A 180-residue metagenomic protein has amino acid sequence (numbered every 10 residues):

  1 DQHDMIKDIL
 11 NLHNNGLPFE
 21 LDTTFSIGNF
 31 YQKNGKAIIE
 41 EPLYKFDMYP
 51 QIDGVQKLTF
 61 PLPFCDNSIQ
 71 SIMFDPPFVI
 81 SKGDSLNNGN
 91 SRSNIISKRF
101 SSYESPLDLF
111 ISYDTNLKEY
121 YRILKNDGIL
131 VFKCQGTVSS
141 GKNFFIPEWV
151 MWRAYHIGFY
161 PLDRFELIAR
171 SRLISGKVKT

Functional and structural regions predicted by a protein language model:
D1-T180: Class I S-adenosyl-L-methionine-dependent methyltransferase catalytic core
